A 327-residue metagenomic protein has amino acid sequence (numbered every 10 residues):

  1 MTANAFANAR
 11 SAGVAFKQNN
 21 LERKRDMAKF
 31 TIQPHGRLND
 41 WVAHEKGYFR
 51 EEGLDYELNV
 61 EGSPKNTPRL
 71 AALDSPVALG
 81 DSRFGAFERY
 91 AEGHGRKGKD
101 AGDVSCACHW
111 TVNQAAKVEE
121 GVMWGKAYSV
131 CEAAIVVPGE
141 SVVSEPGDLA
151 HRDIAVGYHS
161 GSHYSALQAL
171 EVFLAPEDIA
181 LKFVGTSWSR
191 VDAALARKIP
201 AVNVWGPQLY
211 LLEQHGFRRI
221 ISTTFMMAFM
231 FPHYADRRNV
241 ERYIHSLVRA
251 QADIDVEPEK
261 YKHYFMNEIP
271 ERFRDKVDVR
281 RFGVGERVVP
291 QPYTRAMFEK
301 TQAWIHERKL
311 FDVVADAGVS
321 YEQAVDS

Functional and structural regions predicted by a protein language model:
A5-A12: Short hydrophobic alpha-helical segments enriched in small aliphatic residues
R10, R23-R25: Basic polycationic patches enriched in arginine
F16, R25-L167, V172-P176, P200-N203 (+1 more regions): Short, glycine-/small- and polar/acidic-enriched structural segments that line small-molecule recognition paths
N19-N20: Intrinsic-disorder-associated, low-complexity terminal segments enriched in Asp/Asn/His/Tyr and depleted of Lys/Arg
C106, L181-K182, T186-E268: Pocket-lining segment of extracytoplasmic ligand-binding domains
R237-D312: Secondary-structure end/capping motifs
H306-S327: Conserved C-terminal helix/tail region of periplasmic/extracytoplasmic solute-binding proteins
